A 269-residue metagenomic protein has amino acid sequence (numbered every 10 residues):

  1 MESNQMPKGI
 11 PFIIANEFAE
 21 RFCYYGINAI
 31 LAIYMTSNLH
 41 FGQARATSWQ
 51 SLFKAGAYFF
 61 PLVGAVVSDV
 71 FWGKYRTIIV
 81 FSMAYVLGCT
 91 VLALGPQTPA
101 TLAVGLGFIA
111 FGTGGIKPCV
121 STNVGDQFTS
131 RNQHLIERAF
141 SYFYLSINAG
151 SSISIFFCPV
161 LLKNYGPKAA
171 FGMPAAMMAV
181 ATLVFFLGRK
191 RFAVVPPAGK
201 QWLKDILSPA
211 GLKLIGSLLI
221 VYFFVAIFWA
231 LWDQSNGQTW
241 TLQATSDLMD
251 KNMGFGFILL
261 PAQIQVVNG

Functional and structural regions predicted by a protein language model:
M1-G9, S130-E137, S141, S146 (+2 more regions): Intracellular loop-helix junctions on the cytosolic face of multi-pass helical membrane proteins
M1-Y24: Cytosolic juxtamembrane N-terminal segment immediately preceding the first transmembrane helix of multi-pass
M6, L94-L106, I116-K117: Helix-loop junctions at membrane interfaces in 12-TM secondary transporters
M35-T36, V67-F71, F157-G166: Interfacial helix-cap and linker-helix signal at transmembrane-aqueous boundaries of multi-pass secondary transporters
S51-D69, S152, V267-G269: Central cavity-lining transmembrane alpha-helices of secondary-active solute carriers, predominantly the Major
V70-M83, R131, I136: Cytoplasmic membrane-interface "Motif A"-like loop-to-helix N-cap segments of 12-TM Major Facilitator Superfamily
V80-L102: C-terminal ends and interior cores of transmembrane alpha-helices in multi-pass membrane transporters/permeases
G115-R131: Intracellular juxtamembrane helix-capping segments at the cytosolic ends of symmetry-related transmembrane helices
